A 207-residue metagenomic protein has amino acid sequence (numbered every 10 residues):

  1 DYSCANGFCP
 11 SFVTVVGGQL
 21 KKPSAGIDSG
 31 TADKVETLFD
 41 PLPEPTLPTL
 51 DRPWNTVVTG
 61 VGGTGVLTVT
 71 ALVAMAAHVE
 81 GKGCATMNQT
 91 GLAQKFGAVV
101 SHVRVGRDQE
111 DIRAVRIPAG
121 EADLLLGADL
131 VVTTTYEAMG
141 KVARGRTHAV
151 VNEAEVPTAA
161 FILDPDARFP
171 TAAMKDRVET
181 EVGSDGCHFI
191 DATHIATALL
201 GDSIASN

Functional and structural regions predicted by a protein language model:
A5, P10-N207: Active-site cofactor/cluster-binding pocket
